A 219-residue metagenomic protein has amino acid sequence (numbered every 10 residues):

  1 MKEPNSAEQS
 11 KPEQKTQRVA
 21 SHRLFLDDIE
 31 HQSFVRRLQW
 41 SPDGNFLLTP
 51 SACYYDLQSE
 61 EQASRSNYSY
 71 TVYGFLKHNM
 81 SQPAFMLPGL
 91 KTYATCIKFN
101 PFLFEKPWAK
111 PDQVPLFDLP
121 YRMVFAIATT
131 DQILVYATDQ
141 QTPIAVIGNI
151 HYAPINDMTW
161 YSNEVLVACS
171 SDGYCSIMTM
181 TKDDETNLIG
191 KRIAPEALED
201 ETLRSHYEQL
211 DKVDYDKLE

Functional and structural regions predicted by a protein language model:
M1-S81, F85-C96, T179: WD40 beta-propeller repeat blades
L26, P83-E105, T142-S162, A194-R204: Conserved blade-ending motifs and adjacent loop-strand segments that build the rim/top face of beta-propeller domains
E30-Q32, Q39-D43, F99-F104, L116-Y121 (+1 more regions): Loop/turn segments within WD40 beta-propeller blades
L47, F125, L166-V167: Hydrophobic beta-strand positions that form the internal "hydrophobic ladder" of WD40/Gbeta-like beta-propeller blades
S51-A52, Y68, A128-T130, C169-D172: Conserved strand-to-loop turn within each blade of WD40 beta-propeller repeats
N79-P83, Q140-I144, D184-I189: Beta-strand initiation motifs
T159, E164-A194: Blade-level signature of beta-propeller repeat domains, shared across WD40, Kelch, NHL, RCC1 and BNR/Asp-box propellers
